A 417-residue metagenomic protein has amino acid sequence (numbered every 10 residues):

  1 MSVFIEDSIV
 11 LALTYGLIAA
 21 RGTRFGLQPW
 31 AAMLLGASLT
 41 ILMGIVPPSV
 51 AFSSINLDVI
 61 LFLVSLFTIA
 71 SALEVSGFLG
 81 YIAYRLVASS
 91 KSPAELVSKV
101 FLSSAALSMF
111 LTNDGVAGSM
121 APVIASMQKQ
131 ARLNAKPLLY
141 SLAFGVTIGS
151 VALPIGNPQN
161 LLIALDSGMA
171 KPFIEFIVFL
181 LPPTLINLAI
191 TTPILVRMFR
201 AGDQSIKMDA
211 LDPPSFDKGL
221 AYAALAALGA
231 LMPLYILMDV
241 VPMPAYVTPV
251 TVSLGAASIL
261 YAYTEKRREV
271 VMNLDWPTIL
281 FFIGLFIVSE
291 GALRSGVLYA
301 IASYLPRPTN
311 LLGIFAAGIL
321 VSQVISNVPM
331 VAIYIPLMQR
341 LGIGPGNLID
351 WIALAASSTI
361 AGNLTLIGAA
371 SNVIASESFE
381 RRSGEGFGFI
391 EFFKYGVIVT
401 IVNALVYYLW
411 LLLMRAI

Functional and structural regions predicted by a protein language model:
M1-A12, G16, Y84, S89 (+4 more regions): Intrinsically disordered, low-complexity non-transmembrane regions of multi-pass membrane transporters
M1-V10, N56-T68, N113-A117, L181-A189 (+3 more regions): Structural signature of hydrophobic alpha-helical transmembrane segments
F4-I18, R24-I45, L57-T68, L220-L231 (+2 more regions): Hydrophobic mid-bilayer segments of alpha-helices in multi-pass membrane transport proteins, especially secondary
S49-K136, W276-I343: Membrane-embedded alpha-helical segments and adjacent helix-loop junctions characteristic of multi-pass solute
A94-K99, K129-L142, A170-L181, I343-A353 (+1 more regions): Membrane-interface alpha-helices at helix entry/exit sites of multi-pass transporters
S108-G118, P137-M169, T191-V196, S322-I335 (+2 more regions): Alpha-helical transmembrane segments and, especially, the helix-loop junctions at the ends of these helices
K171-A223, N363-I367, S371-I417: Juxtamembrane and boundary regions of transmembrane helices in multi-pass small-molecule transporters and channels
N187-E265: Long, contiguous bundles of hydrophobic transmembrane helices that form the permeation core of multi-pass
